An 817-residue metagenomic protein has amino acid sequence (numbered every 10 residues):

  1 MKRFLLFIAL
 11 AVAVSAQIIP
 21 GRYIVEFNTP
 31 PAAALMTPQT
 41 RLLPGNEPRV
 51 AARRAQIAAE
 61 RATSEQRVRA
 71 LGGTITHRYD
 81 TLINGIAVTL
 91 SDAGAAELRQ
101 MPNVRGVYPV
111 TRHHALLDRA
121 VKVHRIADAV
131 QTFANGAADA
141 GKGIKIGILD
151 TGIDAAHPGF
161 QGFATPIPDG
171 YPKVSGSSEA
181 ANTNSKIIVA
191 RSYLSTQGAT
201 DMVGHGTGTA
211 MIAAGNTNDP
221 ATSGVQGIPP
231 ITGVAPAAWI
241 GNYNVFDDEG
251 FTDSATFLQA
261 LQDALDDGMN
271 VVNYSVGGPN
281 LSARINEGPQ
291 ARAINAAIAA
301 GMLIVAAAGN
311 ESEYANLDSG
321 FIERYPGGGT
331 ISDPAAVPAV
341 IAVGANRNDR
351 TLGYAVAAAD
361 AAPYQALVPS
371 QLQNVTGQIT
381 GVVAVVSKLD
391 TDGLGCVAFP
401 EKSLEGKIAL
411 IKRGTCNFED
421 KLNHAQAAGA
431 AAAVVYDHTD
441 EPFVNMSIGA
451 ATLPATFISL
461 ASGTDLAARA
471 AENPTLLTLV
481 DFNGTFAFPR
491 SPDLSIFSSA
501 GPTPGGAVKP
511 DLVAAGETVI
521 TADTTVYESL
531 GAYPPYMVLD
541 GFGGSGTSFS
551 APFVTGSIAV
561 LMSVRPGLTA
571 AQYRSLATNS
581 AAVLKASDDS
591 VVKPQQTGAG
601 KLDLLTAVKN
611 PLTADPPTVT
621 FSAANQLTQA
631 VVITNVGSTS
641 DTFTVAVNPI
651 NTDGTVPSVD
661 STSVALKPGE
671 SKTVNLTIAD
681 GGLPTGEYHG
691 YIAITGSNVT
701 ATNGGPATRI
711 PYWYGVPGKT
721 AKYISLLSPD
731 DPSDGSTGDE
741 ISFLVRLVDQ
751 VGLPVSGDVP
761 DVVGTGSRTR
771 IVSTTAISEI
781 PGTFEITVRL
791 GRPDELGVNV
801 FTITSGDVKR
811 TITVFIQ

Functional and structural regions predicted by a protein language model:
Q17-L116: Inhibitory N-terminal propeptides of secreted protease zymogens
I18-P20, Q100, T132-D253, D267-N270 (+9 more regions): Subtilisin-like serine protease catalytic core
R69, I75-R78, T89-R99, A115-D169 (+11 more regions): N-terminal domain-start motif of subtilase-like serine proteases
L149, P158-Q161, G170, S175-S177 (+5 more regions): Structured lumen-facing ectodomains of secretory-pathway proteins
A210-A213, V245, G414, F418-G449 (+2 more regions): Hydrolase catalytic cores
D493-S498, K601-G637, S661-V664, L726-E740: Beta-sheet-dominated interaction scaffolds and their linkers
S587, P611-P616, G637-T677, D761-V772: Surface-exposed binding patches on compact interaction domains or structured appendages
T673-Q817: The feature marks long extracellular or luminal low-complexity segments
